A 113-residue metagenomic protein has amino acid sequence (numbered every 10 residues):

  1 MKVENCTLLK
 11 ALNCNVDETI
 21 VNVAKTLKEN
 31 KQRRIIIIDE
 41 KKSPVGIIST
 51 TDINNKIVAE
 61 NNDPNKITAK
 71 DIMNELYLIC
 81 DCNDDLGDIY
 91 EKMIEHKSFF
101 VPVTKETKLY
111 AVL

Functional and structural regions predicted by a protein language model:
M1-K10, I47-E95, L109-V112: Tandem CBS (Bateman) regulatory domains
N13-K31, I38-D39, I79-K97, V103-K105: The conserved cystathionine-beta-synthase
E29-V58: Generic amphipathic, hydrophobic interface segment in small proteins and small subunits
I36, P102, A111: Conserved catalytic/dimer-interface elements of ABC ATPase nucleotide-binding domains
